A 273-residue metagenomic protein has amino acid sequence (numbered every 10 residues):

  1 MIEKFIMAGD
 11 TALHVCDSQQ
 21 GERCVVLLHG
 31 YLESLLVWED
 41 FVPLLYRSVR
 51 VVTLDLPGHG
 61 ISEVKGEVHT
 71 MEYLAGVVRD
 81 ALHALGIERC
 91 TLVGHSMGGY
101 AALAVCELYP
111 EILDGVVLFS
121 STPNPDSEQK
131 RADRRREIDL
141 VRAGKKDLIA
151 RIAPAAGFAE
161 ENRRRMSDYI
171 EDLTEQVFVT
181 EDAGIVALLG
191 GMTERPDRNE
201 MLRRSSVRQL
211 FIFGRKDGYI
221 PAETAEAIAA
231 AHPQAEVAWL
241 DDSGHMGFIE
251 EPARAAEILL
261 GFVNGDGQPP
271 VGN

Functional and structural regions predicted by a protein language model:
M1-V25, Y46-R50, I87-E88, A155 (+3 more regions): Alpha/beta-hydrolase fold catalytic core
T11-E67: Conserved HGGG/HGGXW glycine-rich cap/lid loop of the alpha/beta-hydrolase fold
Y73-C90: Conserved acidic catalytic loop of the alpha/beta-hydrolase fold
G94, G98, A102: Gly/Ala-rich beta-loop-alpha elbow adjacent to hydrolase catalytic centers
L103-L108, I112-R151: Flexible "cap/lid" loop of the alpha/beta hydrolase fold
D126-A132, G144-R204: Conserved alpha/beta-hydrolase catalytic His-Asp/Glu region
S205, F211-F213, D217: Short beta-strand/loop motif that positions the catalytic acidic residue of the alpha/beta-hydrolase fold
S243-P252, A256: Catalytic histidine-centered segment of alpha/beta-hydrolase-like enzymes
